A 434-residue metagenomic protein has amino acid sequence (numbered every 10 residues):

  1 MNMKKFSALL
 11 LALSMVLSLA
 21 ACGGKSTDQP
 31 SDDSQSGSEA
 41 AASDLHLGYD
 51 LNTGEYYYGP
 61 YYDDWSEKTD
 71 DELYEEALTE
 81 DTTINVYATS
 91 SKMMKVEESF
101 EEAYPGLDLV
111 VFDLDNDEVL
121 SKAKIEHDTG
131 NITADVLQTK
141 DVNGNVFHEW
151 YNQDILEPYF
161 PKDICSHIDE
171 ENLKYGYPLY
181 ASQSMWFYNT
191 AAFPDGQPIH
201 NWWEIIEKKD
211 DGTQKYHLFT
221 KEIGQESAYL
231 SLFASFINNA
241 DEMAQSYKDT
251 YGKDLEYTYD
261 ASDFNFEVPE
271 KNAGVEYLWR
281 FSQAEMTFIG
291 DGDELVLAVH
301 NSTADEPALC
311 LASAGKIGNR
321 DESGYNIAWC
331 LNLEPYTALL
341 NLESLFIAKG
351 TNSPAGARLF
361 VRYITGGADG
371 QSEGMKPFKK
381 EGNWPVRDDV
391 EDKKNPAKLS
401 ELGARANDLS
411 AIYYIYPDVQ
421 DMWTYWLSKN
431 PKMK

Functional and structural regions predicted by a protein language model:
L17-A21: C-terminal motif of bacterial Sec signal peptides marking the signal peptidase cleavage site
G23-K25: Bacterial signal peptide processing site
G37-Y56, Y62-N85, E101-E102, D211-G212: Immediate post-signal peptide segment of exported/extracytoplasmic ligand-binding proteins
A42, H46, D70-L78, T89-G106 (+3 more regions): Short, polar/charged alpha-helical segment
A42-S43, L47-D50, Y57, S66 (+1 more regions): Conserved C-terminal helix/tail region of periplasmic/extracytoplasmic solute-binding proteins
N85-E98, V110-S121, I132-E294: Extracytoplasmic ligand-binding site segments that recognize negatively charged/polar headgroups
A273, Q283-F346, G350, V390-D392: Extracytoplasmic/periplasmic substrate-binding proteins
A338-Y414: Mature extracytoplasmic/periplasmic domains
